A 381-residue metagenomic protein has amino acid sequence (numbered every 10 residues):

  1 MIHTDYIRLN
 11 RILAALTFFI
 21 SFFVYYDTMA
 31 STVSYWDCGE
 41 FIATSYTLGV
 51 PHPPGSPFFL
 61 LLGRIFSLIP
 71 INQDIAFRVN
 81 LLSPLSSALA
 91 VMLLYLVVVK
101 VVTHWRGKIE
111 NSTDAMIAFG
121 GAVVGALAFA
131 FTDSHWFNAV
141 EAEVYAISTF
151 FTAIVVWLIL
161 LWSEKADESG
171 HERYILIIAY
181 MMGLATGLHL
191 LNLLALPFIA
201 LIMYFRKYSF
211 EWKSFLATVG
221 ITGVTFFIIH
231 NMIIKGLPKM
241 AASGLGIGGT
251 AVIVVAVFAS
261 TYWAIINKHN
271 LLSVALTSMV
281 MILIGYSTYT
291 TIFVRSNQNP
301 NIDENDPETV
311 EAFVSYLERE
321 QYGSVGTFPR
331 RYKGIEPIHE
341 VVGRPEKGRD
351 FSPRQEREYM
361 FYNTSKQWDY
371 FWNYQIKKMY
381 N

Functional and structural regions predicted by a protein language model:
M1-F23, K108-V123, T250-I284: Start-transfer (signal-anchor) and selected internal transmembrane alpha helices of multi-pass inner/ER membrane
I7-S34, F129-F131, H189, V280-N299: Transmembrane signal-anchor helices characteristic of membrane glycosylation enzymes that use polyprenol
A15, L81-E110, A153-L158: Transmembrane-helix motifs of polytopic, lipid-linked glycan transferases
M29-F41, P51-L62, I302-D306: Extracytoplasmic catalytic/substrate-binding loops of multi-pass membrane glycan-assembly enzymes
T44-T47, G125-L127, Y174-L188: Membrane-interface alpha helices of multi-pass inner-membrane proteins
S45-D74, P84-L85, M92: Short hydrophobic/aromatic helix or loop-helix immediately within or flanking a transmembrane segment in polytopic
G107-M116, V155-Y174, L201-W212: Membrane-interface transmembrane helices that cradle and orient dolichyl/undecaprenyl
S134-Y145: Short acidic/glycine- and proline-prone juxtamembrane loop motifs at membrane-interface regions of multi-pass membrane
